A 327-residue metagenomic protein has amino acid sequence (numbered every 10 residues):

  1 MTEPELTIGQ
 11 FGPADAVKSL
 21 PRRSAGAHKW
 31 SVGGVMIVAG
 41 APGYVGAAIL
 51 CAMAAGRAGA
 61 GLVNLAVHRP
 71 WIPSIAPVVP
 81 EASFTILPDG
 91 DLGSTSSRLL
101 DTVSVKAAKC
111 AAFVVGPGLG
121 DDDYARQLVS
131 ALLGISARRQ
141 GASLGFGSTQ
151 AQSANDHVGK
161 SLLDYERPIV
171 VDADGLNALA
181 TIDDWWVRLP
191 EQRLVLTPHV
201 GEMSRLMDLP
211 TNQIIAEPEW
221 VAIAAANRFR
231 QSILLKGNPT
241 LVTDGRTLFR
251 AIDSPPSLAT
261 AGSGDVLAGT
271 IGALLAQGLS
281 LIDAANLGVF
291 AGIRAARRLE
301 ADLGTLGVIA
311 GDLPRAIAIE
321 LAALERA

Functional and structural regions predicted by a protein language model:
M1-P13, A66-D253, A322-R326: Glycine-rich phosphate/dinucleotide-binding loop and adjoining beta-alpha-beta core of small-molecule
V17-G33: A short, basic/flexible loop-to-alpha-helix module at the beginning of a structural domain
H28-S83, D89-G90: Substrate-binding N-lobe of the ribokinase-like
S31-I37, R246-S257: Glycine/charged-rich beta-loop-alpha catalytic/anionic-binding loops adjacent to active sites
G43-A58, L62-N64, D122-A125, L176-T181 (+3 more regions): Short glycine/serine/threonine-rich phosphate/pyrophosphate-binding segments that cradle anionic phosphate groups
R205, T260-A291: Short, small-residue alpha-helix embedded
R294-A327: Charged C-terminal helix
